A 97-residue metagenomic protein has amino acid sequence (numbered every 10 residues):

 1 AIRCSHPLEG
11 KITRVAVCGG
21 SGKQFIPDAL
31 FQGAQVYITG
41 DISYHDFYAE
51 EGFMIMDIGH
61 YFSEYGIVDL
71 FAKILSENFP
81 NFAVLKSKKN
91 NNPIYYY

Functional and structural regions predicted by a protein language model:
A1-Y97: Hydrophobic structural segments
